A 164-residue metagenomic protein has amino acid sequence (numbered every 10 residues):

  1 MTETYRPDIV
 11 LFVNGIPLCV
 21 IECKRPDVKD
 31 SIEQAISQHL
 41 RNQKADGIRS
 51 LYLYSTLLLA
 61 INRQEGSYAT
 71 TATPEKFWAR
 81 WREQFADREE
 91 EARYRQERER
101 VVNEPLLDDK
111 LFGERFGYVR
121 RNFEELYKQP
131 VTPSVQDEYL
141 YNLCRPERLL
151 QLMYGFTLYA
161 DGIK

Functional and structural regions predicted by a protein language model:
M1-K164: ATP-dependent helicase/translocase motor core
